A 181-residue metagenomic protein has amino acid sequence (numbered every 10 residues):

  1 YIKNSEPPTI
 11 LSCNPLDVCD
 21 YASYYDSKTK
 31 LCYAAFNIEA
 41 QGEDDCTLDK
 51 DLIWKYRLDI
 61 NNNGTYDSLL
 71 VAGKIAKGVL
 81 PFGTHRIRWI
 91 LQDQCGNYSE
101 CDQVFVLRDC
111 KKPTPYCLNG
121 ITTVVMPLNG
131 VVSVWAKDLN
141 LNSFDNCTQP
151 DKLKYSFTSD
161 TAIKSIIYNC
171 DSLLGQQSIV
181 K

Functional and structural regions predicted by a protein language model:
Y1-K181: Proline-threonine-serine-rich low-complexity tracts
